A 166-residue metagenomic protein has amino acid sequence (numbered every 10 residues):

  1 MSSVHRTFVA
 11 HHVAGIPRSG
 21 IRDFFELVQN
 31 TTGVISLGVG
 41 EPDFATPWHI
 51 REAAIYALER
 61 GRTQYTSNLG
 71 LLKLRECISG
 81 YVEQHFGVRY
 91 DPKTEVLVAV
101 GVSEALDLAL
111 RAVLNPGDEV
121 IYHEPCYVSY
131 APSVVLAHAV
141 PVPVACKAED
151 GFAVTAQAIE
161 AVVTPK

Functional and structural regions predicted by a protein language model:
V4-H5, H12-G101, L108: N-terminal small-domain helix-loop-helix segment of the aminotransferase-like
R6-H12, V144-K147: Short, basic, glycine/proline-bearing loop/turn elements
R62-K166: Conserved core of the PLP fold type I
